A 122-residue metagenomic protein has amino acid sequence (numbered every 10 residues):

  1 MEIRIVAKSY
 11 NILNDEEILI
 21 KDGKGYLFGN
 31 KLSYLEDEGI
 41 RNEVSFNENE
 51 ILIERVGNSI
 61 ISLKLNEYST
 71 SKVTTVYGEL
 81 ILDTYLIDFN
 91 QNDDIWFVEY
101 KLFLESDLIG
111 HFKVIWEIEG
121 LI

Functional and structural regions predicted by a protein language model:
M1-I122: Terminal leader/tail segments of proteins
